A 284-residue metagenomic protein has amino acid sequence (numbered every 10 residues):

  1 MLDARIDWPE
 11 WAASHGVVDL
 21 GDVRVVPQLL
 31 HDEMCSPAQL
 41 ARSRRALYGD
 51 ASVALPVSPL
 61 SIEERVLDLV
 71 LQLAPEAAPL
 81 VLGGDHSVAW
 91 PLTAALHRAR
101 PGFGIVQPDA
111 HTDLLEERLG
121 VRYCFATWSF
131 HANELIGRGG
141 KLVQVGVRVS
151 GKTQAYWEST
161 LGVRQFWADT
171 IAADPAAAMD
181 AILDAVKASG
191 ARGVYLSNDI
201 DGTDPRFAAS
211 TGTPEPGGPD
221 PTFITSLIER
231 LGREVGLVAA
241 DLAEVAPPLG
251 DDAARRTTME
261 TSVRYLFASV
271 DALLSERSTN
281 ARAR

Functional and structural regions predicted by a protein language model:
M1-R284: Conserved alpha-helical scaffold segments that buttress catalytic/binding sites
